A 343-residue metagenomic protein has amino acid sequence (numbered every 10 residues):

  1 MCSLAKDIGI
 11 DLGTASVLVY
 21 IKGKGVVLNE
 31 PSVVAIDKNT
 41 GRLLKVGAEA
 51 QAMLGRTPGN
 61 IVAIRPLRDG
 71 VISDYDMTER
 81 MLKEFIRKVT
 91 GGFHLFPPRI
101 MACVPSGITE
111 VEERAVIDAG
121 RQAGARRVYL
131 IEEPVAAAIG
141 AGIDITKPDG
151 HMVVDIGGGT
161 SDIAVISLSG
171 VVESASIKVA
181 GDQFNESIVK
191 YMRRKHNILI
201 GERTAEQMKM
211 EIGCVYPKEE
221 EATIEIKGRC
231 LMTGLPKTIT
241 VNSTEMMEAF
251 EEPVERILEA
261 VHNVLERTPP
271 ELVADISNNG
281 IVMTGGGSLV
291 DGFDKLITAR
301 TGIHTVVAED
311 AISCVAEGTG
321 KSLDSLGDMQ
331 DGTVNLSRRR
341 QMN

Functional and structural regions predicted by a protein language model:
M1-I156, A164-I281, S288-N343: Nucleotide/phosphate-binding catalytic cleft detector across ATP-hydrolyzing and phosphate-transferring enzymes
